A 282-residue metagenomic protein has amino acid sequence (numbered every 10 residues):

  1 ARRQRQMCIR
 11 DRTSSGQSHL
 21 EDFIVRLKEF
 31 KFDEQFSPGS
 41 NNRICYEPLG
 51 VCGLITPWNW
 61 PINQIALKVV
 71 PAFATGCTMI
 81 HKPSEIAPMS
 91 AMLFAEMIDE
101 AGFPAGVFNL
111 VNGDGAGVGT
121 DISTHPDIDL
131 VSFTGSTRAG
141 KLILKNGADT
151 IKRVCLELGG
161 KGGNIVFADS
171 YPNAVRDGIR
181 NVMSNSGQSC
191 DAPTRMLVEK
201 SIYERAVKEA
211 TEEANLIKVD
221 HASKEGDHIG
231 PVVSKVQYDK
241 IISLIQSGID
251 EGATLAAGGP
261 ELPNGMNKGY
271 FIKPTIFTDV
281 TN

Functional and structural regions predicted by a protein language model:
A1, C45-E47, P71-F73, C190 (+1 more regions): Short, flexible hinge/linker loops that cap or flank conserved catalytic cores
A1-I9: Single conserved hydrophobic/aromatic residue that forms the stacking wall/gate of nucleotide- or nucleobase-binding
R5, S18, G50, K152 (+1 more regions): Change "...and in nucleic-acid phosphodiester-cleaving endonucleases..." to "...and in nucleic-acid processing enzymes
R10-F30: Long amphipathic alpha-helix in the N-terminal Rossmann-like dinucleotide-binding domain of NAD(P)-dependent
K31-N173: Rossmann-like NAD(P) dinucleotide-binding subdomain of oxidoreductase/dehydrogenase enzymes
L130, R138-T281: ALDH superfamily catalytic-core signature
